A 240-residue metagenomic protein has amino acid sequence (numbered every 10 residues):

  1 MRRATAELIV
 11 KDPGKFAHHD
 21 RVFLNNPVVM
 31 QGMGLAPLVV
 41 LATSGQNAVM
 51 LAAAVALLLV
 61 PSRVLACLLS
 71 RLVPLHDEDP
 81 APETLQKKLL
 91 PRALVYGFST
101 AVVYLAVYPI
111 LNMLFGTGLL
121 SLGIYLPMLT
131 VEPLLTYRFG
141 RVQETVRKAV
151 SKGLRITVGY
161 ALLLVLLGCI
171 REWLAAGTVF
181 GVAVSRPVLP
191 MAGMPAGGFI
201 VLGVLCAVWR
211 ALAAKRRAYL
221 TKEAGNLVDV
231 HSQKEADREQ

Functional and structural regions predicted by a protein language model:
M1-H19: Short, Lys/Arg-rich, polar N-terminal cytosolic tail immediately upstream of the first transmembrane signal-anchor
F16-A17, V146-Q240: C-terminal transmembrane helix-loop-helix hairpin of multi-pass membrane proteins
F16-V29: N-terminal membrane topogenic signal
G32-G45, Y108-G116, P133-T145: Generic transmembrane alpha-helix signature in multi-pass membrane proteins, especially transporters/channels
L35-V39, V55-A56, V60, T100-P109 (+3 more regions): Hydrophobic core segments of alpha-helical transmembrane domains in multi-pass membrane transport and ion-translocation
A36-A93, S99-A101: Selected alpha-helical membrane-embedding segments in polytopic membrane proteins
L68-E78, L114, F139-V150, E172-W173: A cytosolic-side transmembrane-helix exit/cap motif
R71-T136: Ordered, amphipathic secondary-structure segments that act as subunit-interaction surfaces in large macromolecular
